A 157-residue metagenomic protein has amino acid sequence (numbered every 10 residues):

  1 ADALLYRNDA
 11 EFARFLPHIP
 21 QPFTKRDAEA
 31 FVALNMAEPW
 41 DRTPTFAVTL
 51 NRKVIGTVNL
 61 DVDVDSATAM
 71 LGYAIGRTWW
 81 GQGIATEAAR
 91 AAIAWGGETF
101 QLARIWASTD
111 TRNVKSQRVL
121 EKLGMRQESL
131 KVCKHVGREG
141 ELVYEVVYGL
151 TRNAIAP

Functional and structural regions predicted by a protein language model:
A1, L5-E11, A47-P157: Acyl-donor (CoA/ACP) binding surface of acyl/acetyltransferases
F12-L34: Conserved GNAT-fold acetyl-CoA-binding loop/helix
F23-T24, P39, E139, I155: A short hydrophobic/aromatic micro-motif that marks alpha-helical segments and, especially, helix-coil
A33-A47, G56: A short helix-loop-beta-strand connector motif used in the catalytic cores of GNAT acetyltransferases and, in some
